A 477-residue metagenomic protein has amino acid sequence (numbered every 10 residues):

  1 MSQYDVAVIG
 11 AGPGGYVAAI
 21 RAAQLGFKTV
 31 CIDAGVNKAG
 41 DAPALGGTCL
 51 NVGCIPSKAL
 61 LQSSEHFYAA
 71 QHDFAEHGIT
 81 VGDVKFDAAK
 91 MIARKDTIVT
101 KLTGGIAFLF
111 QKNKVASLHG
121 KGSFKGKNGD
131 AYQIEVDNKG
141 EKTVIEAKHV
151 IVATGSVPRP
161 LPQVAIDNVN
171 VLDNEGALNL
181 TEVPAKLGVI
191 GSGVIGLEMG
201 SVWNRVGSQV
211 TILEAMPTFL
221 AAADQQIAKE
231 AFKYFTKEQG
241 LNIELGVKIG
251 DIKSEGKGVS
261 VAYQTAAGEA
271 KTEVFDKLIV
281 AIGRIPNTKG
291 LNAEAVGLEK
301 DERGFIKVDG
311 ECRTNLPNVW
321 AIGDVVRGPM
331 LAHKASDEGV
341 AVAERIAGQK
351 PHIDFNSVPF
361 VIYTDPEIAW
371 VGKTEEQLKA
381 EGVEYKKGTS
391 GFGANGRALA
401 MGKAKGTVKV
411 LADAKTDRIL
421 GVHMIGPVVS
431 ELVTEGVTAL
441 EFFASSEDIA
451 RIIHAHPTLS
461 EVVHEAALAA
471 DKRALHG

Functional and structural regions predicted by a protein language model:
M1-G12, V183-G193: Beta1/beta-strand and adjacent pyrophosphate-binding region of the FAD-binding site in flavoprotein oxidoreductases
S2-Y4, I20-F27, C31-V183, T211 (+6 more regions): Glycine-rich flavin
A7-I9, G122, V144-G155, I190 (+2 more regions): Short hydrophobic core segments
I9-P43, I55, A59-H66, V358 (+2 more regions): Flexible, glycine-rich terminal cap/loop adjacent to redox cofactors in electron-transfer oxidoreductases
G15, G196-L197: N-terminal Rossmann-fold NAD(P) dinucleotide-binding loop
A19, A23, G200, N204-R205: Gly/Ala-rich phosphate-binding loop of Rossmann-like dinucleotide-binding domains, activating on the conserved
D167-P184, T272-I346, E431: FAD-site-proximal beta/loop scaffold in flavoenzymes
